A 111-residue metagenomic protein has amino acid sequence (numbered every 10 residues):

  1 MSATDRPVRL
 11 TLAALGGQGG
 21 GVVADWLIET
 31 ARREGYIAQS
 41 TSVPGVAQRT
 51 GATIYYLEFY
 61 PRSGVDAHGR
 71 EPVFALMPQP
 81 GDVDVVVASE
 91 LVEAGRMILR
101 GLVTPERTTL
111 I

Functional and structural regions predicted by a protein language model:
M1-I111: Active-site cofactor/cluster-binding pocket
